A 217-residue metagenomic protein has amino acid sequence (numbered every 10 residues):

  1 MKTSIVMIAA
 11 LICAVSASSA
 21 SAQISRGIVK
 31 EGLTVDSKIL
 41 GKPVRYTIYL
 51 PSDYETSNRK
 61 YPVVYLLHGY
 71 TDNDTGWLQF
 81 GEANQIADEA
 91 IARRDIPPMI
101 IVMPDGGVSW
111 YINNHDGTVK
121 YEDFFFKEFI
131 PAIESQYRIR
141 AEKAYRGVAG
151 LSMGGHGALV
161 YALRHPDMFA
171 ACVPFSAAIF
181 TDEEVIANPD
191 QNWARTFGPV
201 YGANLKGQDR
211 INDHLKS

Functional and structural regions predicted by a protein language model:
M1-I5: Positively charged n-region of N-terminal signal peptides that target proteins for export
M7-S16: Bacterial N-terminal signal peptides
A22-S217: Non-catalytic cap/lid and distal C-terminal segments of serine-dependent acyl enzymes
